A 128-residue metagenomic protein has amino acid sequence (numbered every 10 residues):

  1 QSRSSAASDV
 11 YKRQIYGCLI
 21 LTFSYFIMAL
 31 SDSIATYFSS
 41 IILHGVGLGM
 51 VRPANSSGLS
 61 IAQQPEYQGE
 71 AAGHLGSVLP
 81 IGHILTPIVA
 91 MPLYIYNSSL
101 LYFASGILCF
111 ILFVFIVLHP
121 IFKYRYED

Functional and structural regions predicted by a protein language model:
Q1-A7, Y11: Single conserved hydrophobic/aromatic residue that forms the stacking wall/gate of nucleotide- or nucleobase-binding
K12-F26: Structural signature of the two symmetry-related core transmembrane helices
L30-D32: Helix-breaking motifs and short loop linkers at transmembrane-helix boundaries and internal kinks in secondary membrane
A35-I41: Short hydrophobic/alpha-helical segments at membrane-entry points of transmembrane helices in Major Facilitator
M50-Q63: Intracellular juxtamembrane helix-capping segments at the cytosolic ends of symmetry-related transmembrane helices
Y67-I95: A late C-terminal transmembrane helix in Major Facilitator Superfamily
P92-C109: A membrane-interface helix-boundary motif in multi-pass transporters
S105-D128: Multi-pass alpha-helical transporter architecture, strongest for 12-TM Major Facilitator/SLC carriers used
